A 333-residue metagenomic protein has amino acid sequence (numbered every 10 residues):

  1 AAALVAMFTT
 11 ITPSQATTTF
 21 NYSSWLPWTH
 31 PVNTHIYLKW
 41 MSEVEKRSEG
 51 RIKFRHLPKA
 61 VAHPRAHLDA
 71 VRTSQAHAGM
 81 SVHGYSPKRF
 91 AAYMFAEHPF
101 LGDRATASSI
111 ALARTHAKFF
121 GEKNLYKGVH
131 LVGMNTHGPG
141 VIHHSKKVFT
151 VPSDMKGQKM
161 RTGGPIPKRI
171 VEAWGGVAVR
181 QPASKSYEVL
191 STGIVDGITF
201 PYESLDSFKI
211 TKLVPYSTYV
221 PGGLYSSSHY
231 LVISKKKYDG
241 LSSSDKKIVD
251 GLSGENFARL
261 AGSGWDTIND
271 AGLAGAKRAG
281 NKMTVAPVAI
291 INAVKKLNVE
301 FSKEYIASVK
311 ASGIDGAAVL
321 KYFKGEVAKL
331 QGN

Functional and structural regions predicted by a protein language model:
A1-T9: Bacterial N-terminal signal peptides
T10-A16: Sec/Tat signal peptide C-region and signal peptidase I cleavage site
A16-S108, N124-N333: N-terminal secretory/targeting leader peptides
R114-T115: Core domains of carbohydrate- and sulfate-ester-processing enzymes
K118: Divalent-metal coordination cores built from histidine and acidic residues
